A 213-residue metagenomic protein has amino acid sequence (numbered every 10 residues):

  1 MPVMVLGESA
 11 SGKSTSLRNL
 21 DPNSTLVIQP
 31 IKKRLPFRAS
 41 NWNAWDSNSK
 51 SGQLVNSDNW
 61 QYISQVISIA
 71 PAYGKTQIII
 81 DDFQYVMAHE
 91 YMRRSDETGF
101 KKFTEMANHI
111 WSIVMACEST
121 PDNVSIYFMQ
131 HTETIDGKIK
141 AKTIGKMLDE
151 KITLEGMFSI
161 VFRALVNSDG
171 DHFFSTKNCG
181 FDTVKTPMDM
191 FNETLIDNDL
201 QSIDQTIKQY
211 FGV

Functional and structural regions predicted by a protein language model:
M1-Y73, Q77, Y85: Conserved P-loop
T15, F37, H89-E90, G137-I139 (+1 more regions): Short glycine-/acidic-enriched loop or helix-start segments at secondary-structure transitions that form or flank
S16-N19, I69, C117-T120, K151-E155 (+1 more regions): A general structural signal for short secondary-structure junctions and capping/turn motifs
T25-V27, I126, V161-R163: Short, well-ordered beta-strand core segments
Q29-I31, N48, Q130, L165-V166 (+1 more regions): Residues at the C-termini of beta-strands that transition into short coil/loop
Q77-I152: P-loop NTPase motor core
E133-V213: Conserved GTP-binding G-domain of TRAFAC-class P-loop NTPases and closely related GTPase folds
